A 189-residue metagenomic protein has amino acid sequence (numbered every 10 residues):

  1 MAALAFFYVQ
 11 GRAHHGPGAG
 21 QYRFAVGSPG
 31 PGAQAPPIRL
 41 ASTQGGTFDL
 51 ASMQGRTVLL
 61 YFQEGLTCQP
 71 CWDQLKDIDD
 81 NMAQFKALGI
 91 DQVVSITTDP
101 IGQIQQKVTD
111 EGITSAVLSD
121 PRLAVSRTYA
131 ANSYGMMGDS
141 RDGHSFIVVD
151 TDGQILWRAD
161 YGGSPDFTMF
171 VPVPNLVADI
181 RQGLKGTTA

Functional and structural regions predicted by a protein language model:
M1-A35, A189: N-terminal targeting signals for export/organelle localization
A35-P36, T57, G143-S145: Short loop/turn microsegments at loop-to-beta-strand junctions
Q44-G45, R122, D152: Residue-level recognition of short loop/turn positions
F48-I78, Q92: Short active-site neighborhood of thiol/selenol oxidoreductases, capturing the structured segment around
W72-A116, P121-T128: Structural microenvironment flanking redox-active thiols in thiol-disulfide oxidoreductases
G112-A116, A131-I147: Structural micro-motif
S140-A189: Thiol-/selenol-based redox modules, centered on thioredoxin-like and closely related oxidoreductase domains
